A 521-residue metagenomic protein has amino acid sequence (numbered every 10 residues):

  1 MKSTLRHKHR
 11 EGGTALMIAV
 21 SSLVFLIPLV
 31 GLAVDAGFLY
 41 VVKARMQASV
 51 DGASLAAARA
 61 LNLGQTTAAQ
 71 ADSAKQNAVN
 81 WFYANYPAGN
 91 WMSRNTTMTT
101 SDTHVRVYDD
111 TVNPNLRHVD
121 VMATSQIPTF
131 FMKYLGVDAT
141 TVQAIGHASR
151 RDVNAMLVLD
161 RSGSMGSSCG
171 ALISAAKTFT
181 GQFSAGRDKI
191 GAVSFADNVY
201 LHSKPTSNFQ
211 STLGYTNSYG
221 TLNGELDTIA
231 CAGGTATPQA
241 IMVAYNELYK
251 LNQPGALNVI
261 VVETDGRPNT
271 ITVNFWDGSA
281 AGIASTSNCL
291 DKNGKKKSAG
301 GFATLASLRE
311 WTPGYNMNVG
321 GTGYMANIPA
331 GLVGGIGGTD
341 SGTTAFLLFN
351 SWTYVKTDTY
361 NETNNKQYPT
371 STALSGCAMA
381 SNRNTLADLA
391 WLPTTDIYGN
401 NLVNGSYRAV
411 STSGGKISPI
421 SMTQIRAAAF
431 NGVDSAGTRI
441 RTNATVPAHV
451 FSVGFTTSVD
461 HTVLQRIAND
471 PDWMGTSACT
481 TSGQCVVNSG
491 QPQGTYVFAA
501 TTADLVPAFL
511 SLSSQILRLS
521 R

Functional and structural regions predicted by a protein language model:
M1-G12, M17: N-terminal leader/signal peptides at the extreme start of proteins
K2, G37-R521: P/S/T/G-enriched low-complexity
R6-E11, V30-G37, S194-A196: Short, mixed-charge, low-aromatic patches
H9, I27, V262: Short glycine- and Lys/Arg-enriched binding-loop motifs that mark or flank ligand-binding interfaces
E11, A19, T272-F275: Short, solvent-exposed cationic patches
M17-V34, A44, A48: Alpha-helical hydrophobic helix detector
